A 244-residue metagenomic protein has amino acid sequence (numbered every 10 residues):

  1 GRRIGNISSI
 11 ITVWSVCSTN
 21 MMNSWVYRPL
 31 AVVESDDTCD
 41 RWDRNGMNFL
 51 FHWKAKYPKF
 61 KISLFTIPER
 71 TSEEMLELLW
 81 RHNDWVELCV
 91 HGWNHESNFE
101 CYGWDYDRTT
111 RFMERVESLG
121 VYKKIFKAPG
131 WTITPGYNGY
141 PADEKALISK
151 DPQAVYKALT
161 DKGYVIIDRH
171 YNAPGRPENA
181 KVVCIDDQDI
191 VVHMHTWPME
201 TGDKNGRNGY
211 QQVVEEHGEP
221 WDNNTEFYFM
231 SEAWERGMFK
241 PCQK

Functional and structural regions predicted by a protein language model:
R2-T12: Extreme N-terminal basic, low-complexity initiation segments that serve as generic localization/processing leaders
W14-W85: Active-site beta->alpha N-cap acidic-glycine motif
M22-N23, K56-P58, R70, T160-Y171 (+1 more regions): C-terminal domain-boundary segment and adjacent tail
V32-R41, F65-I67, F99-W104, H195-P198 (+1 more regions): The substrate-binding groove and active-site-proximal loops of carbohydrate-active enzymes, especially glycoside
E34-D36, S63-I67, C89-H91, K127-P129 (+3 more regions): A cross-family glycoside hydrolase active-site/sugar-binding cleft signature
R41-W42, S72-E74, E96-E100, T132-Y137 (+4 more regions): Short catalytic/ligand-binding loop motif for oxyanion handling, primarily in non-cytosolic enzymes, centered on
P58-S149, Q188: Metal-dependent polysaccharide deacetylase catalytic core of the NodB/CE4 family, i.e., the active-site-bearing domain
G139-D187, W234: His/Asp/Glu-enriched short active-site or ligand-binding loop at hydrolase and phosphoryl-transfer sites
